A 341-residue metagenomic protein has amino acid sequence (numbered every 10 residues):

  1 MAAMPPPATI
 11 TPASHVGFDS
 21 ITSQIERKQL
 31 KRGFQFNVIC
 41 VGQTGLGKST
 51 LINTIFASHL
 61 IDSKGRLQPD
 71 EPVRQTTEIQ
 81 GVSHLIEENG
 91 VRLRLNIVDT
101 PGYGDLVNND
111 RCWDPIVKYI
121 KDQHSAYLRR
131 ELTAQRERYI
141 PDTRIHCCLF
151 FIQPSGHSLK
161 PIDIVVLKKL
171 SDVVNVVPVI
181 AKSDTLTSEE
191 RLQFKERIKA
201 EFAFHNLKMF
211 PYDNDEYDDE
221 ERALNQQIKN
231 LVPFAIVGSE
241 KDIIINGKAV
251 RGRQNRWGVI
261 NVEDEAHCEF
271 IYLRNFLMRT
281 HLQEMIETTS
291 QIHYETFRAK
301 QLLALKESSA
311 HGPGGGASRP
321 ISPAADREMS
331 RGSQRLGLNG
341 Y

Functional and structural regions predicted by a protein language model:
M1-P5, R144, P161-I162, D172-Y341: Conserved GTP-binding G-domain of TRAFAC-class P-loop NTPases and closely related GTPase folds
M1-Q123, D264, R274-M278, L338-G340: Conserved G1/Walker A P-loop phosphate-binding module
P12, Y103-N109, V117-P161, V177-P178 (+3 more regions): Conserved Switch II/interswitch segment of TRAFAC-class P-loop GTPases
H15, T22, R27, G33-N37 (+16 more regions): Beta-strand-rich binding-surface signature of beta-sandwich/beta-barrel folds used to engage anionic ligands
I25-R27, E137, R222-A223: Generic recognition of flexible, low-complexity loop/linker segments
Q43, N89, S155, S239-K241 (+1 more regions): Generic structural motif
L51-I55, C112-P115, Y119, V166-K169 (+2 more regions): Alpha-helical scaffold elements adjacent to nucleotide-binding pockets in ATP/GTP-utilizing enzyme cores
D62-G65, S125-L132, M209-Y212: Active-site phosphate-binding and catalytic loops of NTP-dependent enzymes
